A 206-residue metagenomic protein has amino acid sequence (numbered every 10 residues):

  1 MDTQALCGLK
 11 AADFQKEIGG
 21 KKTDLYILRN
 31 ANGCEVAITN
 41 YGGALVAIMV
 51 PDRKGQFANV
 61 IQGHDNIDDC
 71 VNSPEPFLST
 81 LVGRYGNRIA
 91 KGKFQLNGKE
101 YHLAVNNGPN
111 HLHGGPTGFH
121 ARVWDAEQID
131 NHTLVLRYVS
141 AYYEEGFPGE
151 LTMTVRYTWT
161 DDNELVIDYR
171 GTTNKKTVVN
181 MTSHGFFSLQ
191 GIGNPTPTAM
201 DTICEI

Functional and structural regions predicted by a protein language model:
D2-I206: An exposed, glycine/acidic-rich loop-and-rim segment of catalytic or binding clefts
